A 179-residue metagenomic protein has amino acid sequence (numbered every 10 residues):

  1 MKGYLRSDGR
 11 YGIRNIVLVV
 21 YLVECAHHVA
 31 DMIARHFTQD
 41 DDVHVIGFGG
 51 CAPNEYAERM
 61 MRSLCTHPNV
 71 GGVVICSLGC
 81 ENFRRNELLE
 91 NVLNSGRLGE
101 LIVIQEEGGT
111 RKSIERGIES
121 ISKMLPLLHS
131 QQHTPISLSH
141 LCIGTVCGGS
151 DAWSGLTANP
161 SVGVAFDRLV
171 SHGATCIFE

Functional and structural regions predicted by a protein language model:
M1-E179: Metallocofactor- and cofactor-centric catalytic cores in central/energy metabolism, strongly enriched
